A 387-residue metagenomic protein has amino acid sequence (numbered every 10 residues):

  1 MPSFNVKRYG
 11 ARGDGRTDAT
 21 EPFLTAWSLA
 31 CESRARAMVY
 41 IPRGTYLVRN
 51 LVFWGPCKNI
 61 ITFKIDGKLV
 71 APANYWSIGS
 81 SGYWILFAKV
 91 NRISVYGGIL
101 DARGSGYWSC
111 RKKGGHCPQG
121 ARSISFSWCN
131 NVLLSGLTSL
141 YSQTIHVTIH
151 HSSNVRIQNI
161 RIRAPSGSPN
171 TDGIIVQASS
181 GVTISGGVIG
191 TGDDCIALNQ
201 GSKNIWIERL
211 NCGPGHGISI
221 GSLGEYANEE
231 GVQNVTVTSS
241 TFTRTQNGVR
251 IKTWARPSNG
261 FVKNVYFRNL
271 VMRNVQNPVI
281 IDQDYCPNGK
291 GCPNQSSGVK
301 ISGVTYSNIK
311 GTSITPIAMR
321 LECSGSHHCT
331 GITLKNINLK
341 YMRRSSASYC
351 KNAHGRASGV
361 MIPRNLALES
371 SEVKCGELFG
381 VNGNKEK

Functional and structural regions predicted by a protein language model:
M1-K387: Extracellular/periplasmic carbohydrate-active domains that bind, remodel, or depolymerize complex polysaccharides
